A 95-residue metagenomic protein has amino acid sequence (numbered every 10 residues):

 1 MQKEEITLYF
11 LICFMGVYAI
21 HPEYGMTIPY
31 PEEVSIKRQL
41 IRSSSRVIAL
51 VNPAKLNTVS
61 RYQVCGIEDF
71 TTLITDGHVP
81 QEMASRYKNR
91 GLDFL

Functional and structural regions predicted by a protein language model:
M1-L95: Conserved phosphate- and dinucleotide-binding cores of soluble alpha/beta proteins, encompassing both enzyme active
